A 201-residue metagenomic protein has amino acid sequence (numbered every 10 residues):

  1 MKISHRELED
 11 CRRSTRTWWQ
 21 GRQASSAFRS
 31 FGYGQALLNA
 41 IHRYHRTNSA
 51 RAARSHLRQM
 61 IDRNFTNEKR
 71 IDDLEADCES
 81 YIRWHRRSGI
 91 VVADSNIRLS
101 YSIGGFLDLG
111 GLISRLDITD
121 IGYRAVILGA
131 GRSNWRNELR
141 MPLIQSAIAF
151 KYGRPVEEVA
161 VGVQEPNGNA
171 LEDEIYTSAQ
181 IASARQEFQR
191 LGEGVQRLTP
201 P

Functional and structural regions predicted by a protein language model:
M1-A76: Nuclease catalytic cores
L37, L74-C78, L139-S146: Well-ordered, non-membrane alpha-helical segments in soluble/globular domains
N39, Q189-P201: Accessory terminal regions of nucleic-acid processing enzymes
S55-A125: Catalytic cores of nuclease domains that cleave nucleic-acid phosphodiester backbones
H85-G89, Y152, T199: Long, hydrophobic, amphipathic alpha-helical segments used as structural scaffolds
I97-A182: Mg2+/Mn2+-dependent nuclease catalytic core
L171-E172, A182-R185, R197, P201: Extended, charged low-complexity segments that frequently continue into or abut oligomerization scaffolds
